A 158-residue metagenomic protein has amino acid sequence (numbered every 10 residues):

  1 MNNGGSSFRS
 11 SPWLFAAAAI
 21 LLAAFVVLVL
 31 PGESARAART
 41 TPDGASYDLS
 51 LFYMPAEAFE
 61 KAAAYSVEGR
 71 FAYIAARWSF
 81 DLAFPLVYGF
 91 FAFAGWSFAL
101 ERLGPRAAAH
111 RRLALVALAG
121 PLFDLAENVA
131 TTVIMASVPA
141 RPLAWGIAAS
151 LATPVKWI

Functional and structural regions predicted by a protein language model:
N3-A76, P139: Interfacial loop at the N-terminal end of multi-pass membrane proteins
R9-I20, L103-L122: Interfacial segments of alpha-helical transmembrane regions
A16-V26, A83-F91, A119, F123: Hydrophobic cores of alpha-helical transmembrane segments in multi-pass integral membrane proteins
V67-E68, A108-A114, P142-L143: Short hydrophobic/aromatic segments of transmembrane alpha-helices and their interfaces
A75-F90, A148-I158: Membrane-interface loop-to-helix entry segments
G95-L103: Structural signal for the C-terminal ends of transmembrane alpha-helices and the immediately following loop
A119-I158: Alpha-helical transmembrane segments of multi-pass integral membrane proteins, characterized by long hydrophobic
